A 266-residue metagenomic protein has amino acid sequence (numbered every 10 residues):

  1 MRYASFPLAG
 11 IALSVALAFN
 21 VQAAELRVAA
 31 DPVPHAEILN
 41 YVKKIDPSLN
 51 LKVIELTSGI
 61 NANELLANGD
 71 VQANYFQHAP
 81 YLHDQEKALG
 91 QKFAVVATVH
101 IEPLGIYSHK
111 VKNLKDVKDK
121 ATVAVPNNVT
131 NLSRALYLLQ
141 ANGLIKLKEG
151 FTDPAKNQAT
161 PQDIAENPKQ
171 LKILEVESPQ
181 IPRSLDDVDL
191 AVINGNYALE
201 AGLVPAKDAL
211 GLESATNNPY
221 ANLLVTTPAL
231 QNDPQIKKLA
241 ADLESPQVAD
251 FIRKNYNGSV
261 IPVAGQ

Functional and structural regions predicted by a protein language model:
L17-A23: Sec/Tat signal peptide C-region and signal peptidase I cleavage site
A29-K52, N61, L65: Short, polar/charged alpha-helical segment
I45, I60-N74, K87-A88, L136-L138 (+2 more regions): Short helices/loops that flank or line small-molecule/ion binding pockets
N50-S58, K148-K156, Q170-V176: Short beta-strand-to-loop elements that line the ligand-binding cleft of bilobed periplasmic-binding protein-like
D84-V96, H109-V111, L185-D187, V192 (+1 more regions): Ligand-binding "clamshell"
V96-K146, A249: A conserved helix-loop-strand patch within extracytoplasmic ligand-binding domains of the periplasmic binding
A97-S108, L199, L203-L243, V260-Q266: Periplasmic-binding protein-like
S133-Q140, Q235, L243-V263: Periplasmic-binding protein-like
